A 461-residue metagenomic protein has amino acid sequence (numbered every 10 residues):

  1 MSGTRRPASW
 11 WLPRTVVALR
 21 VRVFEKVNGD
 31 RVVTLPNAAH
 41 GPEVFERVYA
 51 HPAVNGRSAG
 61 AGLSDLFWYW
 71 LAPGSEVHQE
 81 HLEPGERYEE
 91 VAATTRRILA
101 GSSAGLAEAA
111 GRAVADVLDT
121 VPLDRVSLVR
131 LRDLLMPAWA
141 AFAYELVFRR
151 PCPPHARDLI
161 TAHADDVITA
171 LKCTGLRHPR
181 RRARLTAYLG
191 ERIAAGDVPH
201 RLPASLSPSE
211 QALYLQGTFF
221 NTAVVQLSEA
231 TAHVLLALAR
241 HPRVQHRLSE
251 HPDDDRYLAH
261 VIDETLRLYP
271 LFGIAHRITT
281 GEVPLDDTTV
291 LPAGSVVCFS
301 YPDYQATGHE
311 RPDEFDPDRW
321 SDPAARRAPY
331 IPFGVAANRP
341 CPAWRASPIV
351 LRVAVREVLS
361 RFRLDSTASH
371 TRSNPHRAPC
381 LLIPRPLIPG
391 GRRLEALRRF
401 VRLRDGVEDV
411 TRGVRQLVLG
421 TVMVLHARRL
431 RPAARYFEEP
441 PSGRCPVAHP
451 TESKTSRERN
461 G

Functional and structural regions predicted by a protein language model:
M1-H40, L394-G461: N-terminal targeting/anchor module and adjacent flexible "hinge" preceding the catalytic domain
M1-P154, S453-R457: Active-site substrate-recognition loop segments, prototypically the cytochrome P450 B′-helix/B-C loop
S103-E229, R431, R435-S442, P446-E452 (+1 more regions): Cytochrome P450 heme-thiolate monooxygenase catalytic core
V224-H251, P342-F362: Cytochrome P450 catalytic-core helices
P252-T289: Conserved cytochrome P450 K-helix E-x-x-R motif and the immediately C-terminal K′/meander segment
S300-A324: Conserved cytochrome P450 K-helix/beta-meander segment immediately N-terminal to the heme-binding cysteine loop
W320-R377: Cytochrome P450 heme-thiolate "Cys pocket" and heme-binding signature region
